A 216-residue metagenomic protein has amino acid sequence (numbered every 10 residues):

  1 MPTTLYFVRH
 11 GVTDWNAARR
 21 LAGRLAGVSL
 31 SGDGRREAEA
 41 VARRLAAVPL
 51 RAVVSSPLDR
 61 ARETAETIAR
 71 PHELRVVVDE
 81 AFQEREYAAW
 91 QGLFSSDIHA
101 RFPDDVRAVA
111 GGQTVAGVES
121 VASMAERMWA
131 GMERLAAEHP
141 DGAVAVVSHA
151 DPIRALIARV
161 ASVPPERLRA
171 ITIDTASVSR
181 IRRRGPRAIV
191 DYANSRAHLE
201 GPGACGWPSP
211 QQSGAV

Functional and structural regions predicted by a protein language model:
M1-T3, R85-S96, A137, G142-A143 (+1 more regions): Acidic, low-complexity terminal tails and accessory targeting/binding regions of phosphate-metabolizing enzymes
T3, V8-L74, V78, R101: Active-site-proximal alpha-helix that buttresses catalytic centers in soluble enzyme cores
T13, P152-I153: Short active-site segment of divalent metal-dependent hydrolases/proteases that encodes the spacing between
S29, P71-W129, I189-S195, P202-Q212 (+1 more regions): Phosphate-handling substructures
E39-A46, A125, W129-A137, I157: Generic structural signal for well-ordered alpha-helical scaffold segments
T67, A155-R159: Active-site signature of alpha/beta-hydrolase-fold catalytic machinery across serine- and Asp/Cys-nucleophile hydrolases
H149: Short basic (Lys/Arg) and small-residue
